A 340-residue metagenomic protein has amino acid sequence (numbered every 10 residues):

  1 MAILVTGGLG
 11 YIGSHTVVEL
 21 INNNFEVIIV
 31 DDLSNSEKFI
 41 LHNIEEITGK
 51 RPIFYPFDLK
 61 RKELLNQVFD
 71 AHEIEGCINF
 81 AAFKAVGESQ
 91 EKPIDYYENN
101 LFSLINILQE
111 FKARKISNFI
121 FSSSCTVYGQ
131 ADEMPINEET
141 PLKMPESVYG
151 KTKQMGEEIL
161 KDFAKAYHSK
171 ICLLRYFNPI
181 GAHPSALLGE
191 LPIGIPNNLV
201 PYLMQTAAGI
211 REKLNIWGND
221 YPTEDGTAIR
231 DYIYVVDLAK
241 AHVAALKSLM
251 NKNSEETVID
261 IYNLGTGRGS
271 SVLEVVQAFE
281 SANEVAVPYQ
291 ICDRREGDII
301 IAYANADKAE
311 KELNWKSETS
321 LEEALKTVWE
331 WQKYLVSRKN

Functional and structural regions predicted by a protein language model:
M1-A182: N-terminal Rossmann-like NAD(P)+-binding domain of SDR-like oxidoreductases, especially those catalyzing
K38, A82, G181, M204 (+2 more regions): Short amphipathic alpha-helical interface segments enriched in basic and hydrophobic/aromatic residues, used as
K60, K84, Y96, I195 (+2 more regions): Glycosyltransferase donor-binding loop in the core domain
E91, N99, K143, A166 (+6 more regions): A generic fold-level signal
Y97, E146-Q154, G189, I193-N197 (+2 more regions): Short-chain dehydrogenase/reductase
K112, E190-I195, G297, K316: A general boundary/transition motif marking the beginning of the first structured unit of a protein
P184-L214: Mobile, glycine-enriched helix-loop/loop "lid" segments at the mouths of ligand-binding/catalytic clefts that gate
V200, A207-N340: C-terminal substrate-binding subdomain of Rossmann-fold SDR/epimerase-dehydratase oxidoreductases
